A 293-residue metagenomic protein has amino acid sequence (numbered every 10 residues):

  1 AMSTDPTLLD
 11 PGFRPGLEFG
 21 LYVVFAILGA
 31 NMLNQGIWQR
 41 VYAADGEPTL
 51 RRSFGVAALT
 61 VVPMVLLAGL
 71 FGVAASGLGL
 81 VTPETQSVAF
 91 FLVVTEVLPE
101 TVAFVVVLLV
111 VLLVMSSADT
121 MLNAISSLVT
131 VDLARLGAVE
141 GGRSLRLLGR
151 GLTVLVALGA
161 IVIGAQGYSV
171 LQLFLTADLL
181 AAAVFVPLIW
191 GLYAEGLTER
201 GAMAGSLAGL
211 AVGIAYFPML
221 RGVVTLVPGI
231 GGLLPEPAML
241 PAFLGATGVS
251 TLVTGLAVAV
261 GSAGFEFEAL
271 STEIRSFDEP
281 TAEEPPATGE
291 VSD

Functional and structural regions predicted by a protein language model:
A1-D293: Membrane-embedded helix-loop-helix hairpins and adjacent transmembrane boundary segments in multi-pass transporters
